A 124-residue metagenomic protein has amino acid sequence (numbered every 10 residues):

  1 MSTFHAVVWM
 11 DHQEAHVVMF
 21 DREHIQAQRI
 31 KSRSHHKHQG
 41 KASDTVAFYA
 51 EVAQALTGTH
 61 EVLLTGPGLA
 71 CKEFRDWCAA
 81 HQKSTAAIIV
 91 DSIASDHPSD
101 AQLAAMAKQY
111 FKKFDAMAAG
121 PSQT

Functional and structural regions predicted by a protein language model:
M1-T124: Terminal alpha-helical anchor/extension segments at protein ends
